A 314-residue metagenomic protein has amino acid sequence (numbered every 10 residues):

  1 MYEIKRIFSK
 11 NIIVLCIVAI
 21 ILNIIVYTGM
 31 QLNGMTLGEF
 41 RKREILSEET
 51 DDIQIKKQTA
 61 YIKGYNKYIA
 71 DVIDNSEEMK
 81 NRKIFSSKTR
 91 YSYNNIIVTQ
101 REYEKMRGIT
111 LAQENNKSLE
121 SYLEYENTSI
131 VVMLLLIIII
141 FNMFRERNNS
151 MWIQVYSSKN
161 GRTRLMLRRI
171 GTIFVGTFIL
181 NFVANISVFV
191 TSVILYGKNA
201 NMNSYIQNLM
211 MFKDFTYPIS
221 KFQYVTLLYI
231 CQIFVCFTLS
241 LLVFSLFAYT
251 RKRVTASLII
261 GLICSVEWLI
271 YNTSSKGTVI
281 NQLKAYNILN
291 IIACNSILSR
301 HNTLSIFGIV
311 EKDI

Functional and structural regions predicted by a protein language model:
M1-C16, I20, L167-R169: Aromatic- and glycine-rich beta-strand/loop motifs that create alpha-glucan
I17-A19, V254-E267, A285-Y286: Central hydrophobic cores of alpha-helical transmembrane segments in multi-pass integral membrane proteins
N23-I53, K57, V72, N95-E146 (+3 more regions): Secretory targeting signals
I62, Y68-M106: Membrane topogenic helices and adjacent juxtamembrane segments
M151, R162, M166-L167: Alpha-helical transmembrane segments and their immediate interhelical loop/hinge regions in multi-pass membrane
Y156-R162: Short helix-to-coil transition segments within interhelical loops that connect adjacent transmembrane helices
T273-N287, T303-D313: Extracellular/periplasmic helix-loop-helix junctions in multi-pass membrane proteins
